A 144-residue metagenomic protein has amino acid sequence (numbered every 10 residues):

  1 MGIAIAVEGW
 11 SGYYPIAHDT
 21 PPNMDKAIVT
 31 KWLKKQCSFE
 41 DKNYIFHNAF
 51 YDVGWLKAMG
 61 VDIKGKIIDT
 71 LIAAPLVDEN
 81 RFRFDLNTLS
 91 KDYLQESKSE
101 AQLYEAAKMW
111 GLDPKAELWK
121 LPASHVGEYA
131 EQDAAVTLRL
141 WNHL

Functional and structural regions predicted by a protein language model:
M1: Entry/capping segment at the start of metal-dependent catalytic domains with acidic active-site entry clusters
I5-L144: Active-site-proximal helix-loop-helix substrate-binding element of RNase H-like nuclease domains
